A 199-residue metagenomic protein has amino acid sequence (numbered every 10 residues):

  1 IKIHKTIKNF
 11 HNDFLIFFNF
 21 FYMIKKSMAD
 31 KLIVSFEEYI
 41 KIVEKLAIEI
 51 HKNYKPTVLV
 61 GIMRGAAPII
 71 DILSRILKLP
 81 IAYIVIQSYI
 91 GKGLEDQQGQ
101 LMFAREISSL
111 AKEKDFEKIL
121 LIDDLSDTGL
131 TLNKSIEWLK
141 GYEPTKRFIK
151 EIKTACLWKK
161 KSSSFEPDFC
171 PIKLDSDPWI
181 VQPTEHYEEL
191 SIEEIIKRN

Functional and structural regions predicted by a protein language model:
I1-K8: Ser/Thr-rich, low-complexity intrinsically disordered segments
H11, N19-N199: PRPP-associated nucleotide enzymes
